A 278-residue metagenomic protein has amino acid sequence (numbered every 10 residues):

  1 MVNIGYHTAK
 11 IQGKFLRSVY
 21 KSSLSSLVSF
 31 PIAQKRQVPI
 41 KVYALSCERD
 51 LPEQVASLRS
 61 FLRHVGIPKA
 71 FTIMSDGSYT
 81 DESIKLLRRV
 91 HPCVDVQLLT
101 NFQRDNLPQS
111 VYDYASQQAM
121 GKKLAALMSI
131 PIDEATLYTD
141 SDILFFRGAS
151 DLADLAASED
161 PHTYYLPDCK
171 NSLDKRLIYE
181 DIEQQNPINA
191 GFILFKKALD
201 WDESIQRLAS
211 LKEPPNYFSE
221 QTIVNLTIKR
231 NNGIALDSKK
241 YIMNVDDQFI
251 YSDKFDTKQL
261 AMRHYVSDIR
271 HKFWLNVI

Functional and structural regions predicted by a protein language model:
M1-V38: Membrane-proximal basic amphipathic "stem/tether" segments
S60-P68: Short, acidic, metal-binding catalytic loop of nucleotide-sugar glycosyltransferases
A70-G77, Y165-L166: Short internal beta-strands
S83-I130: Active-site-proximal specificity loops/subdomain of glycosyltransferases
L107-Q118, L177-D181, Y251-D256: Short, surface-exposed amphipathic charged segments that create phosphate/polyanion-binding patches used for binding
K123-K170: GT-A fold catalytic core of metal-dependent nucleotide-sugar glycosyltransferases, centered on the diacidic
T163-Q184, I269, W274-V277: A short, conserved beta-to-alpha structural element at the edge of catalytic cores that scaffolds binding
C169, Q185-D268: Catalytic core and acceptor-binding pocket of nucleotide-sugar-dependent glycosyltransferases
